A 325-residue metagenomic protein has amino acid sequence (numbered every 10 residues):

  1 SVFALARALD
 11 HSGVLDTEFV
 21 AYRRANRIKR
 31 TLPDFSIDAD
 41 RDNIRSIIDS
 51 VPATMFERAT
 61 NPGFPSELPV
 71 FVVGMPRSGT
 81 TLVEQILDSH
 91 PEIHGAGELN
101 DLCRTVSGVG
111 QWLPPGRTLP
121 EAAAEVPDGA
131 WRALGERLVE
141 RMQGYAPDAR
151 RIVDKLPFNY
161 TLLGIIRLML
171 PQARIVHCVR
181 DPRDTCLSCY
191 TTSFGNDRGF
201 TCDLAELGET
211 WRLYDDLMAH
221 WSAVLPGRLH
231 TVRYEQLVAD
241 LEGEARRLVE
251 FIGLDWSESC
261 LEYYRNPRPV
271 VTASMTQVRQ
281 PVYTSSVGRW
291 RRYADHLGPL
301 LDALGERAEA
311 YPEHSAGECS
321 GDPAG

Functional and structural regions predicted by a protein language model:
S1-Y145, E318-G325: Alpha-helical solenoid repeat scaffolds of the TPR/TPR-like class and their adjacent stem/linker regions that mediate
S12, A96, N100-W131, Q143-E309 (+1 more regions): PAPS-dependent sulfotransferase catalytic domain
R307-C319: C-terminal accessory extensions appended to soluble enzyme cores
